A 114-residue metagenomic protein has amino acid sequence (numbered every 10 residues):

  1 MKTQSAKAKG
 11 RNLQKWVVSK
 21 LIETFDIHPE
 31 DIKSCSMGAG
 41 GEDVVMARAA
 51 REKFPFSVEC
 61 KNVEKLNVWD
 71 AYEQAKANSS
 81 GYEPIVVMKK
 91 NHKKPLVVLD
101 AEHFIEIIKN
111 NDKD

Functional and structural regions predicted by a protein language model:
M1-D114: Catalytic phosphate/metal-binding cores of nucleic-acid and nucleotide-processing enzymes, i.e., regions that mediate
